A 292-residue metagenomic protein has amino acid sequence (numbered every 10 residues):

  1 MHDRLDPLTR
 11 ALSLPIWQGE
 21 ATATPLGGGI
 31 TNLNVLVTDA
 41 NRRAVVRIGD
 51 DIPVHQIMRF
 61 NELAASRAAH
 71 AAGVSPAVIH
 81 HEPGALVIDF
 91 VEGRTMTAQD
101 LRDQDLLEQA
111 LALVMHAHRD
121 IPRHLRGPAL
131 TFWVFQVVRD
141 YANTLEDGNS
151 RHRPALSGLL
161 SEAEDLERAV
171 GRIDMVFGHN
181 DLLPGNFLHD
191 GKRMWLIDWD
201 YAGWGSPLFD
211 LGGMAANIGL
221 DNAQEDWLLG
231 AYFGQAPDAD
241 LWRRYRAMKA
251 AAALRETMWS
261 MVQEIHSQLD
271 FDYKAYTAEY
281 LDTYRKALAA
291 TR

Functional and structural regions predicted by a protein language model:
H2-W17, A21, R119-N180, D190 (+1 more regions): An alpha-helical support segment within catalytic cores of ATP-dependent transferases
T24-N41, V45-V46, E164-F209: Active-site acidic catalytic loop and adjacent metal/ATP-binding pocket of ATP-dependent phosphoryl transfer enzymes
T24-W133, V137-A155, R172: ATP-binding pocket architecture of kinase catalytic cores
D51, G93, M194, A202-W204 (+1 more regions): Activation segment
V114-L125, E167-V170, I218, N222 (+3 more regions): A general structural signal marking secondary-structure boundaries and capping sites
A129, D238-K249: All-alpha amphipathic helical-bundle segments outside canonical DNA-binding/catalytic cores that form hydrophobic
T144-P154, G234, M258-R292: ATP/Mg2+ or Mg2+-diphosphate-binding catalytic cores that bind nucleotide phosphates or diphosphates via glycine-rich
L208-P237, A250-Q268: Active-site activation/catalytic loop segments of kinase-like enzymes and analogous catalytic loops in related
